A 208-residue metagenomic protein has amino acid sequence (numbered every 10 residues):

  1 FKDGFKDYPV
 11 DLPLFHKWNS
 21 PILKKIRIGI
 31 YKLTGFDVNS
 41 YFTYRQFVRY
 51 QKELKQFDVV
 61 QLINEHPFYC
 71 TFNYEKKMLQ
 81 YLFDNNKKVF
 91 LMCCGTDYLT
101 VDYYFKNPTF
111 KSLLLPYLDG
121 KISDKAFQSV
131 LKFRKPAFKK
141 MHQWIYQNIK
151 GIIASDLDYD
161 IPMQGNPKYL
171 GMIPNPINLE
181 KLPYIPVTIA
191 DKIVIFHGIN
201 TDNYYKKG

Functional and structural regions predicted by a protein language model:
F1-W18: N-terminal subdomain of nucleotide-sugar transferases
R27, Y31, L91-K135: Acceptor-binding helix/loop patch of EC 2.4 sugar-transfer enzymes, predominantly nucleotide-sugar-dependent
L33-Q51: Glycine-rich, highly charged phosphate/nucleotide-binding loops
Q51-E75, K88-M92: Short N-terminal targeting/anchoring amphipathic segment
L54, P108-F110, H142-Q147: A conserved, positively charged/aromatic
L82-V89, I149-K150: A short helix->loop->beta-strand "cap" motif at the edges of active sites that frequently abuts
T100-V101, S129-G171: A short, active-site helix/loop in glycosyltransferases that binds the activated sugar's phosphate group
L170-I177, K181-K207: Conserved donor-binding/catalytic core segment of Leloir-type glycosyltransferases
